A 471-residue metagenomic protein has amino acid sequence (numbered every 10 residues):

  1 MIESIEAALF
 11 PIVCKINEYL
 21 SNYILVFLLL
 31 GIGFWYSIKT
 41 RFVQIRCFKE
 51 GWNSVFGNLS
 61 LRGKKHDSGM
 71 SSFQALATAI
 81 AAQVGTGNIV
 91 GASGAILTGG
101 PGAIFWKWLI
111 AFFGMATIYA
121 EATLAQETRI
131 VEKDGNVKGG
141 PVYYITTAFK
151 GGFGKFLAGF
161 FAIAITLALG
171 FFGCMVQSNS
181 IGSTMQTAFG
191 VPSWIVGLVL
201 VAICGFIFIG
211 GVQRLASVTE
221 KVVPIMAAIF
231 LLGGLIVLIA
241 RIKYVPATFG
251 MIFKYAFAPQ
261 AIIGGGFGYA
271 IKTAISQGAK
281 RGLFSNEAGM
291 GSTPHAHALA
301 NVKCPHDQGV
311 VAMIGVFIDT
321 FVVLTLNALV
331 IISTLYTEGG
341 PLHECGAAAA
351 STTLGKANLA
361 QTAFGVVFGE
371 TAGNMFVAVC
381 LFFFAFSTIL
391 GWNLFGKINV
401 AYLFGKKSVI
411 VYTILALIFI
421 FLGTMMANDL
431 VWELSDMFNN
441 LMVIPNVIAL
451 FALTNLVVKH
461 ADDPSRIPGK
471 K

Functional and structural regions predicted by a protein language model:
M1-T86, I96-A103, G114, F421 (+2 more regions): N-terminal alpha-helical transmembrane segments of multi-pass membrane transport and channel/translocase proteins
L28-W35, K39-W52, F161, S178-M185 (+5 more regions): Membrane-interface loop-to-helix entry segments
I32-S37, I110-G135, V142, T146-N179 (+3 more regions): Helix-loop-helix module between adjacent transmembrane segments
K39-Q44, N88-A92, F171-G182, F206-V218 (+5 more regions): Transmembrane helix-loop junctions in multi-pass membrane proteins
F42-M70, G91-I96, G100-I104, W108 (+5 more regions): Flexible loop linkers connecting adjacent transmembrane helices in multi-pass alpha-helical membrane transporters
G63-T98, L124-E127, K133-V142, T146-A148 (+2 more regions): Alpha-helical membrane segments and immediately flanking helix-loop junctions that form or couple to the substrate/ion
F113-E121, L198-V212, V223-K243, R281 (+2 more regions): Selective recognition of specific alpha-helical transmembrane segments in multi-pass small-molecule
Y119-R129, K133, L235-M251, P259-G266 (+3 more regions): Extracellular/periplasmic helix-exit of transmembrane alpha-helices
